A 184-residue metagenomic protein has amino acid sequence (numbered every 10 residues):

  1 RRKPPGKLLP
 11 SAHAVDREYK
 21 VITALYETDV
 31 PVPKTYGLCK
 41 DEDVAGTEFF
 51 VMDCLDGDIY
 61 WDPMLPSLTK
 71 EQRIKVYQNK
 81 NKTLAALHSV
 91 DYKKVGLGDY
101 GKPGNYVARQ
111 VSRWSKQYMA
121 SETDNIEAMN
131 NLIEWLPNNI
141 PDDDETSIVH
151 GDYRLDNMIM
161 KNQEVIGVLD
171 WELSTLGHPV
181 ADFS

Functional and structural regions predicted by a protein language model:
R1-I148: ATP-binding pocket architecture of kinase catalytic cores
K116, D156-N157: Short helix-boundary/capping micro-motifs
S147-I148, R154, K161-S184: Active-site Asp-x-Gly
